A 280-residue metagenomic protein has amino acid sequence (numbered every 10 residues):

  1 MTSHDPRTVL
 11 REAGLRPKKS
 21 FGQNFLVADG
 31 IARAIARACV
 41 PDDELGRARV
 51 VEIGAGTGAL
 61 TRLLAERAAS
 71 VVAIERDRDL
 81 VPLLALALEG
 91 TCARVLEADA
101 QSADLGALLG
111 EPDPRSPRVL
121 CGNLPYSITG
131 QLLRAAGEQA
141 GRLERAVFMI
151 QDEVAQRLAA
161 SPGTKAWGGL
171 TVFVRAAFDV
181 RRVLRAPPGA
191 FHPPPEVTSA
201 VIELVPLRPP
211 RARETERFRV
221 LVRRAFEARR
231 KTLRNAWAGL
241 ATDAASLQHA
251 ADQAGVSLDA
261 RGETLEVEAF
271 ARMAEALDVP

Functional and structural regions predicted by a protein language model:
M1-R223, D252, V256, E263 (+1 more regions): Catalytic cores of RNA-modifying enzymes
E227-R230: Active-site-proximal catalytic alpha-helix in oxidoreductases
A238-L240: Short helix-coil junctions and helix-kink-helix linkers
A269: Ca2+-coordinating acidic residues in Ca2+-binding motifs
